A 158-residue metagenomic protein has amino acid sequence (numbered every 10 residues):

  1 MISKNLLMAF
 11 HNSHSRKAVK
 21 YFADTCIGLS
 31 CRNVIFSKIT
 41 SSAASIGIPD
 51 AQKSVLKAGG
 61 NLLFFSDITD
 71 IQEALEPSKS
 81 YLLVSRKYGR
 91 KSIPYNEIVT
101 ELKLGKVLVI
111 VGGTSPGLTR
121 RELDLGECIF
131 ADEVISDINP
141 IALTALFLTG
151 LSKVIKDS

Functional and structural regions predicted by a protein language model:
M1-K87, L148-D157: RNA substrate-binding interface of SAM-dependent RNA methyltransferases
Y21, V34, K38-I39, V111 (+1 more regions): Aromatic-residue detector
G89-F130: Long, charge-patterned amphipathic alpha-helical coiled-coil/hairpin "stalk" segments used as oligomerization
R120-S158: Structured adenosyl-cofactor binding patch, chiefly the S-adenosyl-L-methionine
